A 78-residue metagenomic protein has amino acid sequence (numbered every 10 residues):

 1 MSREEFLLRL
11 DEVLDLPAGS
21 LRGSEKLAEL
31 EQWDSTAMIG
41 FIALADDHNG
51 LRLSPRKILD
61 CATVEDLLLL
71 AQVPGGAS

Functional and structural regions predicted by a protein language model:
M1-A43, D47-S78: Phosphopantetheine-dependent thiolation modules in NRPS/PKS and related acyl-activating systems
